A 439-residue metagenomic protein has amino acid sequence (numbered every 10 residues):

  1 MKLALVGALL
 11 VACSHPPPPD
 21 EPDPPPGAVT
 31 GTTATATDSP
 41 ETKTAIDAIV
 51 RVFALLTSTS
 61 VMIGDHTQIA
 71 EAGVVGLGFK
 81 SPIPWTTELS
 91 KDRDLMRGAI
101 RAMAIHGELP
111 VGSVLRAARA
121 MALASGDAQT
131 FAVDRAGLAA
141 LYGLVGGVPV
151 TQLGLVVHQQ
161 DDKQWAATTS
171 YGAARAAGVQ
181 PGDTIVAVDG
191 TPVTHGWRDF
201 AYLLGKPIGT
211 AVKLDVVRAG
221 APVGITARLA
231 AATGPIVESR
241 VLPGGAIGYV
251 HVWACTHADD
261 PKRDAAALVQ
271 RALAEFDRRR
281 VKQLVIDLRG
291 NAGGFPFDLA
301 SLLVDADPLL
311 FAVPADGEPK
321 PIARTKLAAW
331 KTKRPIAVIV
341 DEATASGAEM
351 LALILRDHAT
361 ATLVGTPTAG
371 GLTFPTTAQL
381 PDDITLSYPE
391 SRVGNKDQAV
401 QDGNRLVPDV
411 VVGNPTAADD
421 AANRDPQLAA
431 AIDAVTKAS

Functional and structural regions predicted by a protein language model:
M1-G7: Sec-dependent signal peptide recognition, specifically the positively charged N-region followed immediately by
L10-A12: C-terminal motif of bacterial Sec signal peptides marking the signal peptidase cleavage site
S14-P16: Bacterial signal peptide processing site
P18-D47: Post-signal peptide N-terminal segment of mature Sec-exported envelope proteins
A45, R175-P181, P192, W197-D382 (+2 more regions): Cleft-lining beta-strand/loop regions that shape enzyme active-site pockets
F53-M62, V74-W85, I100-E108, A118-F131 (+8 more regions): Sec-exported extracytoplasmic/periplasmic mature domains
S60-D161, A211, A219-S239, I432: Extended, small/polar residue-biased N-terminal targeting/export presequences and adjacent propeptide/linker tracts
S90-K91, G146-H195, H257: PDZ/PDZ-like domain segments forming the peptide/carboxylate-binding groove, activating on the N-terminal beta-strands
